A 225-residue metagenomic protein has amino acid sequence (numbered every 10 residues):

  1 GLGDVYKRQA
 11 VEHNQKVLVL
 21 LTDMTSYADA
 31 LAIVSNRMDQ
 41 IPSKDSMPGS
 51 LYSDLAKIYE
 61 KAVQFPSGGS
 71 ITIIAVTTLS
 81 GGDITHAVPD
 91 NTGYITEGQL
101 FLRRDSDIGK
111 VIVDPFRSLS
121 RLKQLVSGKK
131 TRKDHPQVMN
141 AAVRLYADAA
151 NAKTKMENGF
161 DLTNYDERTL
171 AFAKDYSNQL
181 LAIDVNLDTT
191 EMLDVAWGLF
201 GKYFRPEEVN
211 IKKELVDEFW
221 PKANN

Functional and structural regions predicted by a protein language model:
G1-Y6: Short, small-residue-biased leader/transition segments that mark boundaries at the very start of proteins
R8, E12, S26, Q40-N225: Conserved catalytic/coupling modules of large nucleotide/cofactor-utilizing molecular machines
Q15-K16: Short coil/turn segments at beta-strand junctions that form active-site/ligand-binding loops
A28-A32: Conserved ATPase-coupling elements of RecA-like P-loop NTPase cores
S35-M38: Glycine-rich, phosphate-binding/catalytic loops in enzymes
